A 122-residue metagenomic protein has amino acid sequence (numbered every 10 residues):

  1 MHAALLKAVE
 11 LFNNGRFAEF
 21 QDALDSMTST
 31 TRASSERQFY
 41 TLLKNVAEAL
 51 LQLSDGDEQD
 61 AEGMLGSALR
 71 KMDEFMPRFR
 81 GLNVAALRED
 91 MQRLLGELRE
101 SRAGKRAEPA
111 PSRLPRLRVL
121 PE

Functional and structural regions predicted by a protein language model:
A3-E19: Alpha-helical segment of the N-proximal tetratricopeptide repeat
F17-A18, E58-Q59, L65: TPR-repeat structural position
A23-L24, N45, M64, K71: Alpha-helical solenoid repeat scaffolds, predominantly canonical TPR units
D25-T30, L69-P77: Amphipathic alpha-helical segments of tetratricopeptide repeats
L43-A47, M76-S101: TPR/TPR-like alpha-solenoid helical repeat scaffolds
